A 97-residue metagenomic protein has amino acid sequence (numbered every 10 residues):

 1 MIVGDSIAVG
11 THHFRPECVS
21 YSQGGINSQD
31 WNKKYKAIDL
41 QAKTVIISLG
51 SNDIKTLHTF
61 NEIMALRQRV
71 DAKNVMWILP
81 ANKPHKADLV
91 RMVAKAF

Functional and structural regions predicted by a protein language model:
M1-A65, A81-D88: Conserved SGNH/GDSL esterase-like catalytic core that processes O-acyl groups on lipids and polysaccharides
A65-R69, K95-F97: Short, surface-exposed basic-aromatic patches at helix termini and helix-loop junctions that form
V70-V75: A short helix->loop->beta-strand "cap" motif at the edges of active sites that frequently abuts
M76-W77, D88-F97: Extracellular serine-dependent O-acyl
